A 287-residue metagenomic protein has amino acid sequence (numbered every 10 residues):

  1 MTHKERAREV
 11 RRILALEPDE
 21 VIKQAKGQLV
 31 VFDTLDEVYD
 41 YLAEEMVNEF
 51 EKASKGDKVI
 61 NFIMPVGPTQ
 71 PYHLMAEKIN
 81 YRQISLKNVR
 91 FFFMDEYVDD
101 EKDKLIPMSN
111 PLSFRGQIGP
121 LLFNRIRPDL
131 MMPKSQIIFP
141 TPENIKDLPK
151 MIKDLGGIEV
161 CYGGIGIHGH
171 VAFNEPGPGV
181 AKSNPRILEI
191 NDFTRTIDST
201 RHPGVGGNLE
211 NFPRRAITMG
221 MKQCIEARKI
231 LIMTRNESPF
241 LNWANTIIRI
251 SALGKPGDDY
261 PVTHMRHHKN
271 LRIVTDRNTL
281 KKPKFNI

Functional and structural regions predicted by a protein language model:
T2-K4, E9, V21, K26 (+4 more regions): ATP/nucleoside-binding phosphotransfer catalytic cores, i.e., glycine-rich phosphate-binding loops
R8-V30, E37, I84-Y162: Ligand-binding beta-strand-loop-alpha-helix segment within the catalytic cores of soluble metabolic enzymes
A43-K58, C224-I225: Glycine-rich phosphate/diphosphate-binding loops that line cofactor/substrate pockets in enzymes
E51-Q83: Glycine-rich N-terminal segment of FAD-binding domains in flavoprotein oxidoreductases, spanning the beta-loop-helix
F62-P71, I167-H170, N236-P239: Gly/Ser/Thr-rich loops at beta-strand to alpha-helix junctions that form or flank small-molecule/cofactor-binding
M75-S85, M108-N110, P176-P185: A glycine- and small-aliphatic-rich helix-loop capping segment at beta-alpha/alpha-beta transitions that lines
P149-K150, V171-G177, K182-P185, N242-I247 (+1 more regions): A short secondary-structure junction signal
H168, A172-M219: Class I SAM-dependent methyltransferase SAM-binding "motif I" and its flanking Rossmann-like core
